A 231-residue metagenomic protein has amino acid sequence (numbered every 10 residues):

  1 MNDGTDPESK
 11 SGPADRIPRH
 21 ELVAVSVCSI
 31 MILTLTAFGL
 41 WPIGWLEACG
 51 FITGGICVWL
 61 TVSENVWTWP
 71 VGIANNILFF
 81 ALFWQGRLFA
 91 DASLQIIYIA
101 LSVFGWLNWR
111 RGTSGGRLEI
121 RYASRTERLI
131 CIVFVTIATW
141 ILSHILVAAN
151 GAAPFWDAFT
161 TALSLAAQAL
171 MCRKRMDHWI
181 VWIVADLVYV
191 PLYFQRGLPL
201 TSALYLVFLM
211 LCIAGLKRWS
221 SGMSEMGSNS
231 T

Functional and structural regions predicted by a protein language model:
K10-V27, S124-I130: N-terminal membrane topogenic signal
E21-L33, G50, F134-T136: Alpha-helical transmembrane segments
L33-W45, V62-E64, Q85: Short, hydrophobic transmembrane alpha-helix segments
L40-W41, A81-D91, I145-A152, F194-P199: Helix-coil boundary and interhelical linker segments in multi-pass alpha-helical membrane proteins
W59-P70, A169-V181: Membrane-helix interface "capping/anchor" motifs
T61-N108: Hydrophobic/aromatic-rich structural module bridging two neighboring secondary-structure elements via a short loop
S93-N108, A123-H144, A167-L170: Alpha-helical transmembrane segments of multi-pass integral membrane proteins
M171, R175-N229: C-terminal transmembrane-bundle signature of multipass membrane proteins, characterized by strong activation on
